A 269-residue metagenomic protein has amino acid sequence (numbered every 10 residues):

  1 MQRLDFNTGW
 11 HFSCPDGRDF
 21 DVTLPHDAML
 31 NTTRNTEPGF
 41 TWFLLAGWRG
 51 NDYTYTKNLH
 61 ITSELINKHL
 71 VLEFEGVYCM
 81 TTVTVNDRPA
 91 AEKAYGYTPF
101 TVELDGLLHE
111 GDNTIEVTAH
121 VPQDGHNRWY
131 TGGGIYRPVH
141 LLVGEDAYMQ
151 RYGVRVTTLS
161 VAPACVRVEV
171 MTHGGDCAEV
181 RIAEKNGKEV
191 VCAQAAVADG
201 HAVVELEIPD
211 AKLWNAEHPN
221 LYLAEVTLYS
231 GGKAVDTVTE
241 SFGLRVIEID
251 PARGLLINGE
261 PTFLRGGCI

Functional and structural regions predicted by a protein language model:
Q2, F20, T81, P89-A91 (+3 more regions): Short beta-strand segments
R3-D16, G50-R151, G175: Accessory beta-strand-rich segments of carbohydrate-active enzymes
T8, F100, R137, N220 (+2 more regions): Extracytoplasmic/periplasmic beta-strand context in beta-sandwich domains, especially the cupredoxin/COX2 CuA-binding
G9-T32: Predominantly extracellular/luminal regions of secreted and cell-surface proteins, especially disulfide-bonded
R34-I61, I66-E73, Y78-V85, A91-A94 (+4 more regions): Active-site-adjacent substrate/metal-binding segments within catalytic domains of carbohydrate-active enzymes
L108-D112, E169-D250: Extended acidic/polar, glycine-enriched regions that form or flank non-catalytic beta-rich accessory modules
T158-E169: Contiguous beta-strand segments within globular domains
